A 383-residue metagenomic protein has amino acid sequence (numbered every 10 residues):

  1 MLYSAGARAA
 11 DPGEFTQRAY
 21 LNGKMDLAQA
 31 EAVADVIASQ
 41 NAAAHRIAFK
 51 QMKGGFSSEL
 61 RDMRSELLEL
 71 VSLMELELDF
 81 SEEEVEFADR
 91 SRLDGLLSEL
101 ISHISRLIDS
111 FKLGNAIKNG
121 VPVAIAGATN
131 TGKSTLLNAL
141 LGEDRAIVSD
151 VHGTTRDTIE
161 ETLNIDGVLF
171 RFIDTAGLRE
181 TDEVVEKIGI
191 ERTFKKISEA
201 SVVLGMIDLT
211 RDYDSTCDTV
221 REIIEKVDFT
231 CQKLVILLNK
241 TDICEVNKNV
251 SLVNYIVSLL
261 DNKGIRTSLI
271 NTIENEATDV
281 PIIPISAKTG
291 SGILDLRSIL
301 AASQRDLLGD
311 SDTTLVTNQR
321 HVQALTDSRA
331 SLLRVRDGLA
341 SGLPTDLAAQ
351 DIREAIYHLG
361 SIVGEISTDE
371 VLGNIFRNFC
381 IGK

Functional and structural regions predicted by a protein language model:
M1-D62: Accessory, often N-terminal, substrate/partner-engagement and coupling regions that sit outside the core NTP/cofactor
R8, L169-R171, P281: Conserved beta-strand segments of alpha/beta enzyme cores
G23, N130, D174: Conserved G/P- and acidic residue-centered "switch" motifs that form tight phosphate/ATP-binding loops in soluble
H45-N164, T181, E199, T210-K383: C-terminal-of-GTPase-core extension/linker across diverse P-loop GTPases
L137, E161-T162, V168-R171, F194 (+1 more regions): Terminal RNA-binding accessory module
V168-V184, G189: Conserved nucleotide-sensing/catalytic segment adjacent to the nucleotide-binding pocket in NTP-handling enzymes
F172, M206, L237: Generic enzyme active-site microenvironment
E186-T210, S286: Inter-motif core of Ras-like GTPase G domains
